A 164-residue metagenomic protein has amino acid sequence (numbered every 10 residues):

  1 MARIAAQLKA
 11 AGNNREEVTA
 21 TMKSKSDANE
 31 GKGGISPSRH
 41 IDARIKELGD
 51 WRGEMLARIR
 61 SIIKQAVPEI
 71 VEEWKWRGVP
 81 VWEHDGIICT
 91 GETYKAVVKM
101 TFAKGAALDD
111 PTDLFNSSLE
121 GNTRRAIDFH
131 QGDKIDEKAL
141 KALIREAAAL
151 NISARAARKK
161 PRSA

Functional and structural regions predicted by a protein language model:
M1-A164: Charge-dense, helix-prone N-terminal extensions
